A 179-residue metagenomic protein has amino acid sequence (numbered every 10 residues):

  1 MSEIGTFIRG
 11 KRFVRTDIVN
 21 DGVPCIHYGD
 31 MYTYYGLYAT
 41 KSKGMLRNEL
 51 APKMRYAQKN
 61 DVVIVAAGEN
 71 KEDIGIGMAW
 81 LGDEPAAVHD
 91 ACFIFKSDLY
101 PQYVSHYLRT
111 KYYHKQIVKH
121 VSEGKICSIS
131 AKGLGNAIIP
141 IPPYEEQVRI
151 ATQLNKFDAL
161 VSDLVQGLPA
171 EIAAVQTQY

Functional and structural regions predicted by a protein language model:
M1, V23, A57, D61-V63 (+2 more regions): Short, structured motif recognition centered on aromatic/hydrophobic residues
M1-K11, G167, E171-Q178: Non-catalytic DNA-recognition/assembly elements of restriction-modification systems
S2, F7-G10, N20, I26-Y35 (+5 more regions): The feature marks the first
E3-V14, G29-K59: Sequence-specific dsDNA recognition surfaces
H27, K53-R109: A short beta-sheet element
P85-A91, S122-P143: A short glycine-rich beta-alpha junction/loop motif
V104, G135-T177: Amphipathic alpha-helical segments
